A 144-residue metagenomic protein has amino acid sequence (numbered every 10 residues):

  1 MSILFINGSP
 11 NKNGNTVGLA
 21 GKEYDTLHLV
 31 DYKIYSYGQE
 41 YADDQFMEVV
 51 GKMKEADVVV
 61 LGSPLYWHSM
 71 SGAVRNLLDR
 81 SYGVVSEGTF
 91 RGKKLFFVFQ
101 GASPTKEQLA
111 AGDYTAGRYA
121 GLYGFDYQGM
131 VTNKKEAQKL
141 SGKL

Functional and structural regions predicted by a protein language model:
M1-S86, G117, G121-L144: N-terminal beta1-alpha1-beta2 submodule of the flavodoxin-like/Rossmannoid cofactor-binding fold
R91-M130: Short, glycine-/small-residue-rich phosphate/pyrophosphate-handling segment
